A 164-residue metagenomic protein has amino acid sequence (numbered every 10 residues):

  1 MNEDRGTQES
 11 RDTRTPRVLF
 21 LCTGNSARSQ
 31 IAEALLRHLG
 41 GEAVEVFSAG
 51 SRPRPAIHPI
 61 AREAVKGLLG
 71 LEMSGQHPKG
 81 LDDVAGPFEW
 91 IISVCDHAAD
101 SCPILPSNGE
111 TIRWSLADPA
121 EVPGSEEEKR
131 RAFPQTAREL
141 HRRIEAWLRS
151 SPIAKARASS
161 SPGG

Functional and structural regions predicted by a protein language model:
N2-G164: Short polar/charged helix/loop
